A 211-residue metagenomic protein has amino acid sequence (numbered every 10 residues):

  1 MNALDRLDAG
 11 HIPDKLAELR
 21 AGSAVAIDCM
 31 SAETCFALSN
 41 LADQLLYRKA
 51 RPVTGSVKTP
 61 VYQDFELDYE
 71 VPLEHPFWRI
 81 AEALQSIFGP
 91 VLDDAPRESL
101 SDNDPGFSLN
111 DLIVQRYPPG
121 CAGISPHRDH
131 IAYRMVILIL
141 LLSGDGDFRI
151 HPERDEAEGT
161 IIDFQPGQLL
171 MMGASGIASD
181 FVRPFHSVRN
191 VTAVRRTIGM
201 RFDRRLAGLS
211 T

Functional and structural regions predicted by a protein language model:
N2-S99: Non-heme Fe(II)/2-oxoglutarate
L16-E18, D104, H130, I161-D163 (+1 more regions): A general structural signal for short secondary-structure junctions and capping/turn motifs
S23, D111, R195-T197: A residue-level signal for beta-strand positions that form part of recognition/binding surfaces within mature
C29-M30, Y117, S143, G173 (+1 more regions): Structured loops at beta-to-helix junctions and adjacent beta-edge loops in soluble globular domains
K58-D147: Conserved double-stranded beta-helix
D147-T211: Catalytic core of Fe(II)/2-oxoglutarate
